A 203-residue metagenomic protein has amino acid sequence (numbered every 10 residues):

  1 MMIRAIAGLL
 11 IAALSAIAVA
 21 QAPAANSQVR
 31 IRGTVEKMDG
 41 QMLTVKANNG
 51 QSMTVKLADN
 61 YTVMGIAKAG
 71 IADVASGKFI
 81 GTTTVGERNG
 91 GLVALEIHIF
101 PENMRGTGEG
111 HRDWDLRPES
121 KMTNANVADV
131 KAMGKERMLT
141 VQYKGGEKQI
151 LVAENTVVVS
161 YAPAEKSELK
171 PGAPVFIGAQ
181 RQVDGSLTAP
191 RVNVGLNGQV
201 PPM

Functional and structural regions predicted by a protein language model:
M1-I3: N-terminal secretory signal peptides that target proteins for export/translocation
A5-I17: Bacterial N-terminal signal peptides
I17-M203: Short, flexible, surface-exposed loop segments at domain boundaries
